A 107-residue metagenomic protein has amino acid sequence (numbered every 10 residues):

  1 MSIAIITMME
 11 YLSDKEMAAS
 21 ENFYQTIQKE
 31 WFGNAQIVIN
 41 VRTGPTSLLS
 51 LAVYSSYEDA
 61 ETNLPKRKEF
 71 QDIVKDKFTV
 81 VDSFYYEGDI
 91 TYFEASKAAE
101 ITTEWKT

Functional and structural regions predicted by a protein language model:
M1-L49, S55-E69, D76-T107: Short S/T/G/P-rich N-terminal loop/turn motif that feeds into the first structured element of a domain
